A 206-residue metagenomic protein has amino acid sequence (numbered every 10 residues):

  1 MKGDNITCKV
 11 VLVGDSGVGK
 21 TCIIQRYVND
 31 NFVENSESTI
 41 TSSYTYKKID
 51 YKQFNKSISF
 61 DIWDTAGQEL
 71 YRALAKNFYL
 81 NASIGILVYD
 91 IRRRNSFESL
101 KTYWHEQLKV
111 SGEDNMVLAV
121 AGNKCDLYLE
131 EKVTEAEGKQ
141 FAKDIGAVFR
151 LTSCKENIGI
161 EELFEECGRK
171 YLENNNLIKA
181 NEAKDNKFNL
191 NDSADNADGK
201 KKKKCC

Functional and structural regions predicted by a protein language model:
M1-G17, T21, Q25, I40 (+3 more regions): Conserved P-loop small GTPase signature centered on TRAFAC-class small GTPases
N29-E37: Post-Walker A helix-loop "phosphate-sensing" segment adjacent to the P-loop in P-loop NTPases
E34-N35, E98, E130-K132: Conserved catalytic-core motifs of eukaryotic protein kinase domains, centered on the activation segment
S57-R72: Switch II (G3) loop of P-loop NTPases
I62-W63, I86-D90, V120-N123, L151-T152: Conserved beta-strand segments of the P-loop GTPase G domain that flank and frequently precede/overlap
L70-L74, S96, E137, G159: Short acidic active-site motifs
Y71-R94, Q107-K109: Inter-motif core of Ras-like GTPase G domains
R94-E113, E166: Amphipathic helical hotspot of TIR/SEFIR-family domains
